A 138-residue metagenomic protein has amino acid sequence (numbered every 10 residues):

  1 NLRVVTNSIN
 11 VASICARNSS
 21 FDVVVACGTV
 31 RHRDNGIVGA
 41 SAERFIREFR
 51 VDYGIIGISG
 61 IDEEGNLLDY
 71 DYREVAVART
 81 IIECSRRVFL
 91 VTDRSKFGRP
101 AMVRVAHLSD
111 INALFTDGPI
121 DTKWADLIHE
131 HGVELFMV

Functional and structural regions predicted by a protein language model:
V4-V5: Conserved SAM-binding loop
I9-V138: Conserved phosphate- and dinucleotide-binding cores of soluble alpha/beta proteins, encompassing both enzyme active
